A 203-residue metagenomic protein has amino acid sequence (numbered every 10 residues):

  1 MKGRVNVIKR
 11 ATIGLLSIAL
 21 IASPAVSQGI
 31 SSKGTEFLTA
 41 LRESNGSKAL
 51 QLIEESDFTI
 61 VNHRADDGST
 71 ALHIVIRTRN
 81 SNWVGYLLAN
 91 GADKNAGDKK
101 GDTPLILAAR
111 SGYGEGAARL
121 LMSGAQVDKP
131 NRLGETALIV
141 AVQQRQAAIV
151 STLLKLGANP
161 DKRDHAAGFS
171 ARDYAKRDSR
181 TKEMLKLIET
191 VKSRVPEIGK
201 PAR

Functional and structural regions predicted by a protein language model:
A11-A22: Bacterial N-terminal signal peptides
Q28-T39, L156, A166-F169, D173-R203: Ankyrin-repeat-protein effector appendages
K33, G68, G101, G134 (+1 more regions): Start-of-repeat signature of ankyrin repeats
T39-N45, I74-N80, L107-Y113, V140-Q146 (+1 more regions): Ankyrin repeat A-helix N-terminal signature
N45-E54, N80-L88, Y113-L121, Q146-L154 (+1 more regions): Ankyrin repeat structural motif
I60-V61, K94, V127, P160: Ankyrin-repeat inter-repeat connecting loop/turn
R64, G97, P130, R163-D164: Ankyrin-repeat boundary/linker signal
I74-G85, A89, A96-G124, D128: Alpha-helical adaptor scaffolds
